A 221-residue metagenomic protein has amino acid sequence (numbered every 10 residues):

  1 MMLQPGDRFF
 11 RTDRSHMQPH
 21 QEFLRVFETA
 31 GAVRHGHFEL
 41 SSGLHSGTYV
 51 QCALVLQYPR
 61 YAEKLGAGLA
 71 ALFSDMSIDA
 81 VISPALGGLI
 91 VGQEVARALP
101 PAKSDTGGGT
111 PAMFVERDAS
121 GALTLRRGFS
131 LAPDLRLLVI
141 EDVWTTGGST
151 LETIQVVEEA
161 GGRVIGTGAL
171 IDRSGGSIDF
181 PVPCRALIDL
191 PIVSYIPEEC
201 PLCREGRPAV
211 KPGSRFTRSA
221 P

Functional and structural regions predicted by a protein language model:
M1-P221: PRPP-associated nucleotide enzymes
